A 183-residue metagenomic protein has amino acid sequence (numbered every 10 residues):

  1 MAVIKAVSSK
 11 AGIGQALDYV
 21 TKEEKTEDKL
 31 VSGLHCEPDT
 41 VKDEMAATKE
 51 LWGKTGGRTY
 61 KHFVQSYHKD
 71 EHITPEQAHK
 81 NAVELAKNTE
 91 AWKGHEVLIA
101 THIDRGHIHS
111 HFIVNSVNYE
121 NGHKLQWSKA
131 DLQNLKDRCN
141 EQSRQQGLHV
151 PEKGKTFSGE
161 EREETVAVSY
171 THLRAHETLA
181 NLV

Functional and structural regions predicted by a protein language model:
M1-R174: N-terminal nicking endonuclease/strand-transfer module with a His-rich metal-binding environment and a catalytic Tyr
H172-A175, L179-V183: Single conserved hydrophobic/aromatic residue that forms the stacking wall/gate of nucleotide- or nucleobase-binding
